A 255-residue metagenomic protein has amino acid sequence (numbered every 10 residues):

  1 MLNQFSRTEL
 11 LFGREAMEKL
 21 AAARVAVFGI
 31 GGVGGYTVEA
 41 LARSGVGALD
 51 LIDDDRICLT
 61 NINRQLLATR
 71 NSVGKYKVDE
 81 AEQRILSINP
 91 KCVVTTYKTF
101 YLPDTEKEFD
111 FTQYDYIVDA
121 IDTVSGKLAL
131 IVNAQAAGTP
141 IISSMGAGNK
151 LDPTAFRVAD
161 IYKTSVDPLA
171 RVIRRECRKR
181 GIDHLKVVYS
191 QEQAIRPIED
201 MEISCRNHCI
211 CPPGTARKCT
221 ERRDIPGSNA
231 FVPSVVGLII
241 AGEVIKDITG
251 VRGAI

Functional and structural regions predicted by a protein language model:
M1-A26: N-terminal charged helix/coil linker that caps or initiates catalytic domains
L2, F109-Q113, G126, A136 (+4 more regions): Glycine-rich phosphate/adenylate-binding loop
V27-G29, I52: Conserved N-terminal Rossmann-fold NAD(P)-binding element of oxidoreductases
V33-G34: Hydrophobic/small residue at the entry helix of a nucleotide-binding pocket
A42-A48, A136: Conserved S-adenosyl-L-methionine
V46, L51-N89: Glycine-rich phosphate-binding loop and adjoining beta1-alpha1-beta2 segment of Rossmann-like nucleotide-binding folds
K98-E106: Conserved SAM/SAH-binding loop
